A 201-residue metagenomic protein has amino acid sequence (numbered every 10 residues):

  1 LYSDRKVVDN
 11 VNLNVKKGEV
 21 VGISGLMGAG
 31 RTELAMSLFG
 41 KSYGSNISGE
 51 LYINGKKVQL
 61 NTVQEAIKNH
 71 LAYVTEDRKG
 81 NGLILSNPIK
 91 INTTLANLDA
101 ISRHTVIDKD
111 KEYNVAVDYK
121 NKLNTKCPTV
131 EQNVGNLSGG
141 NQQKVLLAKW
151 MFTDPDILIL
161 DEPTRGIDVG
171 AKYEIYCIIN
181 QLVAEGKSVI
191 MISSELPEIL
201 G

Functional and structural regions predicted by a protein language model:
L1-G201: Glycine-rich phosphate-binding loops of nucleotide-dependent enzymes
